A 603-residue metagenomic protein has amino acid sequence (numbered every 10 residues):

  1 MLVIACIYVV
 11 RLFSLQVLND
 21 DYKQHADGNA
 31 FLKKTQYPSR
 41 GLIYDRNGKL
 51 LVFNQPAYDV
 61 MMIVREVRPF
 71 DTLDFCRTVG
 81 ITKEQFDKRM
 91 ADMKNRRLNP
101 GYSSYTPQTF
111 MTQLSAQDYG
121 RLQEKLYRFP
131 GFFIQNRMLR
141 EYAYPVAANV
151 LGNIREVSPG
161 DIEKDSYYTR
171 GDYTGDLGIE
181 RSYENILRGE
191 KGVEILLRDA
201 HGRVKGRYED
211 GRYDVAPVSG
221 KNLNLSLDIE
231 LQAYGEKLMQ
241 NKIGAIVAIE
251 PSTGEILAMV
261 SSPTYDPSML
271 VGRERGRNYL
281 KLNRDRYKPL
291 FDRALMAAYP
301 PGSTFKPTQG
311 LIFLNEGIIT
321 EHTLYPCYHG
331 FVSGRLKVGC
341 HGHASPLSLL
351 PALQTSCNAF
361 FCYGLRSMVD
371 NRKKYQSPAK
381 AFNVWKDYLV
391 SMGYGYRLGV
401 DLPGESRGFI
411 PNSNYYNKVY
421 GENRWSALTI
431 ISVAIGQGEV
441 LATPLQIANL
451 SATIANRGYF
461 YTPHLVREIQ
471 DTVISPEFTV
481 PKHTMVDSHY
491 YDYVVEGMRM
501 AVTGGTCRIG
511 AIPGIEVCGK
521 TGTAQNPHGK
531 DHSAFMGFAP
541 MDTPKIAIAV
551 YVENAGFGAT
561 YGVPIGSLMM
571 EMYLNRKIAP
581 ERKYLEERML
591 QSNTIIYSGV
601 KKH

Functional and structural regions predicted by a protein language model:
M1-E274, A298, A381-S391, S432-A434 (+3 more regions): Periplasmic/cell-envelope proteins involved in peptidoglycan metabolism and beta-lactam response
V52, D199-V204, Y208-D214, S252-T304 (+3 more regions): Beta-lactam-recognizing serine transpeptidase/beta-lactamase-like catalytic domain environment
